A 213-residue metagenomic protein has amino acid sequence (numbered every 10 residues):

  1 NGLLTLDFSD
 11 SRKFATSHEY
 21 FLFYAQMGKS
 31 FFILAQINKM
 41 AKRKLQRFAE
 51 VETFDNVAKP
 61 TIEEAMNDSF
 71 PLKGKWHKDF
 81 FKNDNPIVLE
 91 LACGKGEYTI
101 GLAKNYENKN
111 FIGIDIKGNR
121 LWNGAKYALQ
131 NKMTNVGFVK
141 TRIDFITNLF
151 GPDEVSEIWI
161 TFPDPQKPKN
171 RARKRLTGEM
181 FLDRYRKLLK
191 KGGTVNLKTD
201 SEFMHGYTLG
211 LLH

Functional and structural regions predicted by a protein language model:
N38-I87, E97-K104: S-adenosyl-L-methionine
A92-G94: Class I SAM-dependent methyltransferase "Motif I" SAM/SAH-binding loop
K109-I112: Short beta-strand element of Class I
K117: Conserved SAM/SAH-binding beta-strand->alpha-helix loop
A125-P152: S-adenosyl-L-methionine
N148-E157, F162: A short acidic, Gly/Pro-enriched loop at the edge of an enzyme's catalytic core that lines a small-molecule cofactor
T177-K191: A short glycine-rich, Lys/Arg-flanked "PGG" loop and its adjoining helix->strand segment in the class I
G192-T199: Conserved beta-strand signature within the Rossmann-like core of class I S-adenosyl-L-methionine
